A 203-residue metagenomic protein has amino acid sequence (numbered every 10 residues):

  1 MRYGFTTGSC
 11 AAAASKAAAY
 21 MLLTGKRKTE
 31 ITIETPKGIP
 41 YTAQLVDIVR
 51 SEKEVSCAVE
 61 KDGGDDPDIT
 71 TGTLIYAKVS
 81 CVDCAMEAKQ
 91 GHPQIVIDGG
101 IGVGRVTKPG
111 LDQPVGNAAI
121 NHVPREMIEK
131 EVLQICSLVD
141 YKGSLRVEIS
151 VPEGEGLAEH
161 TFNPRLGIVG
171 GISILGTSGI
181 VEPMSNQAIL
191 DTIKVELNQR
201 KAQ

Functional and structural regions predicted by a protein language model:
M1-L166: Generic N-terminal targeting/processing segments that precede catalytic cores or assembly contacts
P152, G156-E159, N163-Q203: Glycine-rich anion/phosphate-binding loop at the beta-strand->alpha-helix junction
